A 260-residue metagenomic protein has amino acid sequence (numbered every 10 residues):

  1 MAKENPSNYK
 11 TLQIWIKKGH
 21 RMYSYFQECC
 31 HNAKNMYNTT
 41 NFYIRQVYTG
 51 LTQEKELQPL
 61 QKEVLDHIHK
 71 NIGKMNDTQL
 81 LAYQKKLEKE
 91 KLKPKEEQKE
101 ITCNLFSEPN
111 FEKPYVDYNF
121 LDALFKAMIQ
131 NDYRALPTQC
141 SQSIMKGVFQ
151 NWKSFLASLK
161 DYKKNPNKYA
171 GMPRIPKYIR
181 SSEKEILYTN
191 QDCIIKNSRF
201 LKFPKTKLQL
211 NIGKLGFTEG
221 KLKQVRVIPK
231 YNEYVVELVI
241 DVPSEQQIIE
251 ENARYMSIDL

Functional and structural regions predicted by a protein language model:
M1-L260: Nucleic-acid substrate recognition interfaces
